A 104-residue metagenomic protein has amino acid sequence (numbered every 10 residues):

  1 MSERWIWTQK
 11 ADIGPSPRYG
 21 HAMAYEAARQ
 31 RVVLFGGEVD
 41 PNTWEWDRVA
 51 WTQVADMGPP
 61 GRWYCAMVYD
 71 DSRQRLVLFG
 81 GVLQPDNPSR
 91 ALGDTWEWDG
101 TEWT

Functional and structural regions predicted by a protein language model:
M1-T104: Kelch-like beta-propeller repeat domains
